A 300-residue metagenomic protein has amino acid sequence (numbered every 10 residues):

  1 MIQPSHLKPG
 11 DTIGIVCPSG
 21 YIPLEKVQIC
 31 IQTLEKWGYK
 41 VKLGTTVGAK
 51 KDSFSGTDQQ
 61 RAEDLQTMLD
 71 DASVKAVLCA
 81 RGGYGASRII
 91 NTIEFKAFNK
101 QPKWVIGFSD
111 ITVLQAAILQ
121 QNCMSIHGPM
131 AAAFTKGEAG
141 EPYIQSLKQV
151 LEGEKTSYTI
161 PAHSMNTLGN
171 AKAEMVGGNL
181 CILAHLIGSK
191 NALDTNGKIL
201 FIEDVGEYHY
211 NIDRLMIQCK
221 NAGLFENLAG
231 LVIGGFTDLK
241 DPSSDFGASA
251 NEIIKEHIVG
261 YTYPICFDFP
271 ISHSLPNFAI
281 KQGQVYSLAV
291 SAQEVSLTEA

Functional and structural regions predicted by a protein language model:
M1-S73: ATP/NTP phosphate-donor binding region
I15, V77, D110, L183 (+2 more regions): Buried hydrophobic positions in well-ordered alpha/beta secondary-structure cores of metabolic enzymes
D58-E63, R214-C219, D245-I253: Charged helix-capping and loop-helix junction motifs
A76-S87, T92: N-terminal glycine-rich "phosphate-gripper" loop used for MgATP/nucleotide binding and carboxylate activation
F95-I118, M124-M130, P264: Short, acidic/small-residue loops that bind anionic groups at enzyme active sites
M124-G188: Conserved anion/nucleotide-ligand pocket segment
D194-F246: Internal helical hairpin/lid segments
D238-A300: ATP/nucleoside-binding phosphotransfer catalytic cores, i.e., glycine-rich phosphate-binding loops
